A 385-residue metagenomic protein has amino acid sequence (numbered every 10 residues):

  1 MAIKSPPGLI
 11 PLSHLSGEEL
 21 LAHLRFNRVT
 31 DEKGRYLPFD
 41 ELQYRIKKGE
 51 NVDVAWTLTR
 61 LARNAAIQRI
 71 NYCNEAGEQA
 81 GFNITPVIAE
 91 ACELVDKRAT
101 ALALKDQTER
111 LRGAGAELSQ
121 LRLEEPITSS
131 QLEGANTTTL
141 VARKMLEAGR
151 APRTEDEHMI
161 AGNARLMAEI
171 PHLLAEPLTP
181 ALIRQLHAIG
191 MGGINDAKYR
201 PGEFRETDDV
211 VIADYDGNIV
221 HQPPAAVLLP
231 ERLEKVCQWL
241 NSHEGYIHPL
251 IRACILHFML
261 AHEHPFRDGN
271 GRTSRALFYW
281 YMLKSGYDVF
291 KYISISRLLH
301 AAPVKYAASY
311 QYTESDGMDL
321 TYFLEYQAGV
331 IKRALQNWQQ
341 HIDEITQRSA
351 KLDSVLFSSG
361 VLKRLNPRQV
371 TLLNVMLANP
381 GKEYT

Functional and structural regions predicted by a protein language model:
M1-T385: FIC/Doc superfamily catalytic core
